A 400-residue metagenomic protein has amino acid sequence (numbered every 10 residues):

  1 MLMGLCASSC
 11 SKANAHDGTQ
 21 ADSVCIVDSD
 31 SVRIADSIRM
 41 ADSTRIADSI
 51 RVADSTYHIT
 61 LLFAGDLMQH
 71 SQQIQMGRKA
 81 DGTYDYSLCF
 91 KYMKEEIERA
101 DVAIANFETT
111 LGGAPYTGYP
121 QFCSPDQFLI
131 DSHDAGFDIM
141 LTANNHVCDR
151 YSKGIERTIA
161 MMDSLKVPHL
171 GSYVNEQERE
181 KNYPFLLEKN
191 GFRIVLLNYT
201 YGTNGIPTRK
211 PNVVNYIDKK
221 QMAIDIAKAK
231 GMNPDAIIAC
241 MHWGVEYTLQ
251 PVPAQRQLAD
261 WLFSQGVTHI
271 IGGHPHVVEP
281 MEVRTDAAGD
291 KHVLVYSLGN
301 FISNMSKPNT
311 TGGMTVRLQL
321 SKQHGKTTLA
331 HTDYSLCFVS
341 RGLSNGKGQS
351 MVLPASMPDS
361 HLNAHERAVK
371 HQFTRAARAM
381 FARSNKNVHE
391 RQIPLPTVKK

Functional and structural regions predicted by a protein language model:
M1-G4: Sec-dependent N-terminal signal peptides
C6-S9: C-terminal motif of bacterial Sec signal peptides marking the signal peptidase cleavage site
S11-K400: Acidic, metal/ion-coordinating pockets
